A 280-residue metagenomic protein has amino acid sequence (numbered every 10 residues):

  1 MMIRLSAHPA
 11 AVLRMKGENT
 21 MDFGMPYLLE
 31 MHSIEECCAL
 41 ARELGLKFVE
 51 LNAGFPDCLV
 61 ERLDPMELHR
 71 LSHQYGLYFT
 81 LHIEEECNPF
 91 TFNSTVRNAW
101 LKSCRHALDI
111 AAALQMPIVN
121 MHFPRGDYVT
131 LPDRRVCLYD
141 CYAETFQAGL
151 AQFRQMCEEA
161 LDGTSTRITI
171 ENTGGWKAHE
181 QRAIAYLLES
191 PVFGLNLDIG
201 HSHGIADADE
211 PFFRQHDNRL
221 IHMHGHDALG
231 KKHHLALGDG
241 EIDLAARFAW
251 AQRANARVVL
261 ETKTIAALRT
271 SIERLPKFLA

Functional and structural regions predicted by a protein language model:
M2-H106, A112, A280: N-terminal pre-domain/capping segments
L5-S6, A10-D22, M31, E35-E43 (+6 more regions): Histidine-acidic metal/acid-base catalytic patches
H8, Q74, N93-G194: Active-site acidic/histidine proton-transfer and metal-coordination neighborhood in alpha/beta enzyme cores
M25-L29, L51-F55, F79-E85, M121-F123 (+4 more regions): A cross-domain feature marking catalytic cores of carbohydrate-active enzymes and several ubiquitous metabolic/repair
S33, V60, D64, A99-S103 (+3 more regions): Soluble or luminal CAZymes and related metallo-dependent hydrolases
L46, Y78, R167, G194 (+1 more regions): Hydrophobic "anchor" residues on beta-strands that sit immediately upstream of conserved functional sites
V60, P89-F92, T145, T173 (+1 more regions): Pocket-edge positions in alpha/beta enzyme catalytic cores
L68-E84, A151-A160, A246-A249: Alpha-helix-loop-beta-strand connector modules within alpha/beta enzyme cores
